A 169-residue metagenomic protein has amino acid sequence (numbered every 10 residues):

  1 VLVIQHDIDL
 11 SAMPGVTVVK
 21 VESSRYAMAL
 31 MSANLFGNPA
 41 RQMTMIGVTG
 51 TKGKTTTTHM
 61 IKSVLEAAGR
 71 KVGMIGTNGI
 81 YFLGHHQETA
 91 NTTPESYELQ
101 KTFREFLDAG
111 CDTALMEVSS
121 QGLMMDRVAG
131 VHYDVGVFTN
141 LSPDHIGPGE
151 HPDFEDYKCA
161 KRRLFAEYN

Functional and structural regions predicted by a protein language model:
V1-L30: N-terminal leader/targeting and accessory segments in enzymes
A27-N169: Phosphate-binding loop of NTP-binding sites
